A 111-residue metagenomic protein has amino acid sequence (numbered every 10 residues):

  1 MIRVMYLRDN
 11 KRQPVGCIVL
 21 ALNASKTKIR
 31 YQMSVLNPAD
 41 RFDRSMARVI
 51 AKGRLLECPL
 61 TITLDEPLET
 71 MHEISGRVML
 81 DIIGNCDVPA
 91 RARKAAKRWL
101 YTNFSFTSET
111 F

Functional and structural regions predicted by a protein language model:
M1-F111: Catalytic phosphate/metal-binding cores of nucleic-acid and nucleotide-processing enzymes, i.e., regions that mediate
